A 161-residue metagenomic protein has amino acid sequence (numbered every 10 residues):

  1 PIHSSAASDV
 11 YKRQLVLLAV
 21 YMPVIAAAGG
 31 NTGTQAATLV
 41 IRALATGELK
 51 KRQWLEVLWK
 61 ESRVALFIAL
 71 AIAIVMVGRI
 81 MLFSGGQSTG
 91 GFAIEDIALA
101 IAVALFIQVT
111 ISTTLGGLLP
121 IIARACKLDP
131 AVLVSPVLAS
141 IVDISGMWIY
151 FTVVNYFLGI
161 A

Functional and structural regions predicted by a protein language model:
P1-A7, Y11: Single conserved hydrophobic/aromatic residue that forms the stacking wall/gate of nucleotide- or nucleobase-binding
D9-A19, M76-V103, A161: Membrane-interfacial helix-loop-helix connectors in multipass membrane proteins
R13-V16, T32-V57, I80-F92, L115-S135: Juxtamembrane helix-loop transition segments at the membrane interface in multi-pass membrane proteins
Q14-A27, E95-T114, P136-I144: Small-residue-enriched core segments of transmembrane alpha-helices in multipass membrane transport and channel
M22, L39-I41, Y150-F151: Generic transmembrane alpha-helix signature in multi-pass membrane proteins, especially transporters/channels
L55-I68, L138: Alpha-helical transmembrane segments of multi-pass membrane proteins
F67-S84, Y150-V154: Hydrophobic alpha-helical transmembrane segments that constitute the membrane-spanning cores of multi-pass membrane
T113-A161: Hydrophobic alpha-helical transmembrane segments of membrane transport and translocation systems, primarily multi-pass
